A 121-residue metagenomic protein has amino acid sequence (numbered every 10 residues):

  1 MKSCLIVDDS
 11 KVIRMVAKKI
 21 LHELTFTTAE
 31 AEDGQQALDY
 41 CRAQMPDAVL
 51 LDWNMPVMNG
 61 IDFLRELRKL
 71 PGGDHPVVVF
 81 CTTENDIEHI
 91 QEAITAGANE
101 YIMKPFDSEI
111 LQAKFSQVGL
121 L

Functional and structural regions predicted by a protein language model:
K11-A29, V118: Two-component/phosphorelay signaling modules centered on CheY-like receiver
E30-A48: Acidic, metal-coordinating helix/loop segments flanking the phosphotransfer/catalytic sites of two-component signaling
D33-Q36, N59-R65: Acidic catalytic/metal-coordinating carboxylates
M45-D47, G72-V77: His-Asp phosphorelay/catalytic-motif detector in bacterial-type signaling
M55: Receiver (REC) domain active-site loop signature in two-component systems and cognate sites in sensor histidine kinases
D62, N85-E100, I110-A113: Alpha4 helix (beta4-alpha4-beta5 surface) of REC/receiver domains from two-component response regulators
K104: A Lys-centered signature of the CheY-like receiver
